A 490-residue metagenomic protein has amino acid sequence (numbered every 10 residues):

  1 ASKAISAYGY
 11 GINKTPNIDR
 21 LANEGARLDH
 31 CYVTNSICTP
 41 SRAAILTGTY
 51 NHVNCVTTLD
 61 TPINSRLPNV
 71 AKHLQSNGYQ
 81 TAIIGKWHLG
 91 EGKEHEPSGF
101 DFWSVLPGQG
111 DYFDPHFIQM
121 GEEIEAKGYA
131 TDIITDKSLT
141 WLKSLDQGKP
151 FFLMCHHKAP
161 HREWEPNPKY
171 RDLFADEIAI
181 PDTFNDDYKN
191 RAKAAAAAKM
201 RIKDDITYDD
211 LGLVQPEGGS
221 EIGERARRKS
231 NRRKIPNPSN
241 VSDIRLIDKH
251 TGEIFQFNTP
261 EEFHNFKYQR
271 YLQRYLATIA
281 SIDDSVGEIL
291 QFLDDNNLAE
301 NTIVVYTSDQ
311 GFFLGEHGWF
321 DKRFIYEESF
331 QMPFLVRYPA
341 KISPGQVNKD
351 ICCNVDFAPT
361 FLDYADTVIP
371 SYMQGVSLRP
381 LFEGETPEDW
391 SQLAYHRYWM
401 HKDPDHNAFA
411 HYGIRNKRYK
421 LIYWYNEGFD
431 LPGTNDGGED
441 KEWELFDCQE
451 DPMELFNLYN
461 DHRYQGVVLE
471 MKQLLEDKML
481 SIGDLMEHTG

Functional and structural regions predicted by a protein language model:
A1-W443, P452-L480, M486-G490: Formylglycine-dependent sulfatase
C448-E450: Extracellular, beta-strand-rich glycan-interacting domains
